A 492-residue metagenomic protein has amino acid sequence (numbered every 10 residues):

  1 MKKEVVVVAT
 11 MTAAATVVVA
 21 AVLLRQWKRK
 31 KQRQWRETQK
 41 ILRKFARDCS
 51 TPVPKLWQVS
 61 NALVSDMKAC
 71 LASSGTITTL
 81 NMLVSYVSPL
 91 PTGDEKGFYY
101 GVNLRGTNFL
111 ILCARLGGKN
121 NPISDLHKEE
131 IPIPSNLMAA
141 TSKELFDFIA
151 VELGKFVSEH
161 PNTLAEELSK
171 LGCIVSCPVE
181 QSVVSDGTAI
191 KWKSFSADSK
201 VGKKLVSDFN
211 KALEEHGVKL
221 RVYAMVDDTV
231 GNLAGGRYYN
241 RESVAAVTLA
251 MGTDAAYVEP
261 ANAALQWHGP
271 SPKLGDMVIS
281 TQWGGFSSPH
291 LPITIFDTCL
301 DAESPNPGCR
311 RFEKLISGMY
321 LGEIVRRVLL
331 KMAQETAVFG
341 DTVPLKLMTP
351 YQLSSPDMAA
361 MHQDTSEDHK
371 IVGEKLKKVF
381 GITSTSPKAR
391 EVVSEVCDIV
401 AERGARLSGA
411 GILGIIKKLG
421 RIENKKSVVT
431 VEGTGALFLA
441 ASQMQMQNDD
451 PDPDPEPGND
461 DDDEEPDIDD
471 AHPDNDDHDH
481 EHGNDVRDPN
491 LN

Functional and structural regions predicted by a protein language model:
M1-S169, E214, Y239, T298-D452 (+1 more regions): ATP-binding/phosphotransfer module of carbohydrate and carboxylate kinases, centering on a glycine-rich
N103-R105, D228, D454, D463: Acidic active-site catalytic centers that drive phospho-/nucleotidyl reactions and related ester hydrolyses
R105-F109, L116-K119, N136, S176-E180 (+5 more regions): Conserved beta-strand elements of beta-rich interaction domains across eukaryotes, especially beta-propellers
E130-A150, G154, I174-R237, E242-A245 (+3 more regions): Glycine-rich phosphate-binding loop and adjoining helix at the ATP-binding site of ATP-dependent phosphoryl-transfer
S169-L171, S243-A245, T253: Generic beta-strand structural signal
P292-I295: Condensing-enzyme catalytic core mediating Claisen C-C bond formation in acyl metabolism
D449-N492: Asp/Glu-rich intrinsically disordered low-complexity tracts
